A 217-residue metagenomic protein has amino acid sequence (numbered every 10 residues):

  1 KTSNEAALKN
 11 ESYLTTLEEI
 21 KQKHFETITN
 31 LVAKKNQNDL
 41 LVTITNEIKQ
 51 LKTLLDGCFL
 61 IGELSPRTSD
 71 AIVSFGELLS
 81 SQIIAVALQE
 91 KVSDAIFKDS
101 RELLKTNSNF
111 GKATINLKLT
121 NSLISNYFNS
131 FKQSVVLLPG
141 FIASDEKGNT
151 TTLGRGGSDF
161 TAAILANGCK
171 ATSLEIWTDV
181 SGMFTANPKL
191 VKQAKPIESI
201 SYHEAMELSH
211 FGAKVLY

Functional and structural regions predicted by a protein language model:
K1-Y217: Nucleotide/pyrophosphate-binding catalytic subdomain
